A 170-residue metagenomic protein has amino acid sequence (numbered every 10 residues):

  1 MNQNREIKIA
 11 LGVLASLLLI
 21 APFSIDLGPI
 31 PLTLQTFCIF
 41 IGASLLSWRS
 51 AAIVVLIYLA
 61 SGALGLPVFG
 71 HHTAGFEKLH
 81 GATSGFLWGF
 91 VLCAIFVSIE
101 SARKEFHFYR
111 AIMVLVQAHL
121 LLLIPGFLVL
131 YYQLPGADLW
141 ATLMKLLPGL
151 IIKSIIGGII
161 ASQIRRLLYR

Functional and structural regions predicted by a protein language model:
M1-A52: Hydrophobic transmembrane alpha-helices
I7-G12, F37, I41, A51-I57 (+5 more regions): Hydrophobic alpha-helical transmembrane segments
I9-G12, L19, F76-I124: Short helix-perturbing small/polar motifs within transmembrane alpha-helices
L17-P22, A63, F90, A94-S98 (+4 more regions): Transmembrane alpha-helical segments of multi-pass membrane transport proteins and ion-pumping complexes
I20-P31, A60-C93: Interfacial aromatic-anchored transmembrane helix boundaries in multi-pass membrane proteins
F23, L45, H71-H72, E100-K104 (+1 more regions): Helix-loop junctions at the membrane-solvent interface of multi-pass transporters, primarily the C-terminal
L45-L46, F96-K104, Q163-L168: Structural signal for the C-terminal ends of transmembrane alpha-helices and the immediately following loop
E105-R170: Membrane-embedded alpha-helical hairpins and interfacial helices in multi-pass inner-membrane proteins
